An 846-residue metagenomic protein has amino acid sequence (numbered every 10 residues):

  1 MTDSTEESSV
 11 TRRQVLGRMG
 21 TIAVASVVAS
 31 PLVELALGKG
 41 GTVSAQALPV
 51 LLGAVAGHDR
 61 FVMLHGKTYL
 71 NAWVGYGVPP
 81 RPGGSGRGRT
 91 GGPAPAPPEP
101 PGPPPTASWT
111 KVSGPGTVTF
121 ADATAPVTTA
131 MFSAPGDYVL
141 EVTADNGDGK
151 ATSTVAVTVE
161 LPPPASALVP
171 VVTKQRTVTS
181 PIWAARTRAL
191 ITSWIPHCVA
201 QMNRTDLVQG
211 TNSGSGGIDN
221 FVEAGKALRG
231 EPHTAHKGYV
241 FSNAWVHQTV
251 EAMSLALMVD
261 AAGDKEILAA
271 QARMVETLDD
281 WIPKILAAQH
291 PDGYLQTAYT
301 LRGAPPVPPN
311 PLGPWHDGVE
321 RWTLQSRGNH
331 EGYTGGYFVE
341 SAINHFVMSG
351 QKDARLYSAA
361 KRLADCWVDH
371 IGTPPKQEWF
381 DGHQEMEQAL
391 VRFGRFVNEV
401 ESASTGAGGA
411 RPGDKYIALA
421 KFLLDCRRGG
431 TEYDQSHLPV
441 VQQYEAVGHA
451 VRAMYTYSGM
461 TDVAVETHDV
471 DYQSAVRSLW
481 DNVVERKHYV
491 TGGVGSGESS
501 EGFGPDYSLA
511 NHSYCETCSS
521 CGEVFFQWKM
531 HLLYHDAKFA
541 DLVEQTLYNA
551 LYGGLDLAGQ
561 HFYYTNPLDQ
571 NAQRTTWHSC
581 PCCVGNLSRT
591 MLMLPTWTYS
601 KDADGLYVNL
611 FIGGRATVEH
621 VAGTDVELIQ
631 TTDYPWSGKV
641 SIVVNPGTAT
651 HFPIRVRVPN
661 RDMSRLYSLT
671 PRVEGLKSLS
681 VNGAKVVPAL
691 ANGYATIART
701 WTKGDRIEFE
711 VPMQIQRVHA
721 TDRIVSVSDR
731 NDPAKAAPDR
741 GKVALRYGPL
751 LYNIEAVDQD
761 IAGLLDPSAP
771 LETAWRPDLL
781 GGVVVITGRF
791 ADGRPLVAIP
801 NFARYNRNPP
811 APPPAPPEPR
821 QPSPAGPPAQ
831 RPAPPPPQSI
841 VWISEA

Functional and structural regions predicted by a protein language model:
M1-Q14, A23-S30, L35-K39: N-terminal secretory signal peptides
S9, S30-V55, S85-G92: C-terminal segment of N-terminal export signals and the immediately downstream linker at the start of the mature
G66-V74: A short beta-strand segment in extracellular, disulfide-stabilized domains
P101-S108: Solvent-exposed loop segments of extracellular immunoglobulin-like
T110-T129: Surface-exposed, flexible coil segments in extracellular/virion-facing regions
P164-L268, A272, E276, P306-Q351 (+4 more regions): Aromatic (Trp/Tyr) and acidic
V476, D541-N549, G554-N645, S668-V681 (+4 more regions): C-terminal beta-rich recognition modules with glycine/proline-rich loops and embedded aromatic residues
